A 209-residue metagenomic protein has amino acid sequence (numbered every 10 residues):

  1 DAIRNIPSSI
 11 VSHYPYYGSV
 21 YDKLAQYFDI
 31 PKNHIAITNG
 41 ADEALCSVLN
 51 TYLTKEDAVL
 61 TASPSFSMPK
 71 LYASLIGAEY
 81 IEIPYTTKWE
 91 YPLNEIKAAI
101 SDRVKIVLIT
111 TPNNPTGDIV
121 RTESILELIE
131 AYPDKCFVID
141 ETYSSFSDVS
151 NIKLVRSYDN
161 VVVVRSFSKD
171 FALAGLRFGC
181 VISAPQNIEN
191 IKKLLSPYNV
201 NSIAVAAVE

Functional and structural regions predicted by a protein language model:
D1, A41-D42, F66, T111-P115 (+1 more regions): Short glycine-rich anion-binding loops that position phosphate/pyrophosphate groups of nucleotides and phosphorylated
D1-D42, S47: N-terminal small-domain helix-loop-helix segment of the aminotransferase-like
G18, T51-I109: PLP-dependent aminotransferase-like
I30, A78, K135: Short glycine/serine/threonine/alanine-rich loop segments
P31-I35, K55-A58, R103, E141 (+1 more regions): Short acidic capping loops at alpha-helix termini that bridge into adjacent secondary structure
S74, L93-D102, P115-L173: Active-site pre-lysine segment of PLP-dependent enzymes
N160-E209: PLP-dependent aminotransferase class I/II
